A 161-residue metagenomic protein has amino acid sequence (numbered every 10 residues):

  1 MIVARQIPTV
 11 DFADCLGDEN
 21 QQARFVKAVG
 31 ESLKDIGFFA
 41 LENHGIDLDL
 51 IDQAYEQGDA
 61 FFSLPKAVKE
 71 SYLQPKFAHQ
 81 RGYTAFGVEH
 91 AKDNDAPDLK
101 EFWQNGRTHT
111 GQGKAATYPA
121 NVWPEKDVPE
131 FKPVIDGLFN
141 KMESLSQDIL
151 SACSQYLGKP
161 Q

Functional and structural regions predicted by a protein language model:
M1-Q161: Peripheral, non-catalytic segments flanking oxidoreductase cores
